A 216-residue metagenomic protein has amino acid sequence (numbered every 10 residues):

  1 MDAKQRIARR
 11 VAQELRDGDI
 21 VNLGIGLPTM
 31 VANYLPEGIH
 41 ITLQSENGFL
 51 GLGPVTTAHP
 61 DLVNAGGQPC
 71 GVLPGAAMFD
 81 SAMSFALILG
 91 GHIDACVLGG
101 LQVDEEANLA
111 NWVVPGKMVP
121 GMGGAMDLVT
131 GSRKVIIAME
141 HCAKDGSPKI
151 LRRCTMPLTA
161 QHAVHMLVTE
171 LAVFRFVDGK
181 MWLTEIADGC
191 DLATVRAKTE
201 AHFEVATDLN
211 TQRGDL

Functional and structural regions predicted by a protein language model:
M1-P74: N-terminal active-site beta-alpha-beta segment that forms phosphate/nucleotide-binding and substrate-recognition loops
D2-R6, T57-L216: Conserved phosphate- and dinucleotide-binding cores of soluble alpha/beta proteins, encompassing both enzyme active
